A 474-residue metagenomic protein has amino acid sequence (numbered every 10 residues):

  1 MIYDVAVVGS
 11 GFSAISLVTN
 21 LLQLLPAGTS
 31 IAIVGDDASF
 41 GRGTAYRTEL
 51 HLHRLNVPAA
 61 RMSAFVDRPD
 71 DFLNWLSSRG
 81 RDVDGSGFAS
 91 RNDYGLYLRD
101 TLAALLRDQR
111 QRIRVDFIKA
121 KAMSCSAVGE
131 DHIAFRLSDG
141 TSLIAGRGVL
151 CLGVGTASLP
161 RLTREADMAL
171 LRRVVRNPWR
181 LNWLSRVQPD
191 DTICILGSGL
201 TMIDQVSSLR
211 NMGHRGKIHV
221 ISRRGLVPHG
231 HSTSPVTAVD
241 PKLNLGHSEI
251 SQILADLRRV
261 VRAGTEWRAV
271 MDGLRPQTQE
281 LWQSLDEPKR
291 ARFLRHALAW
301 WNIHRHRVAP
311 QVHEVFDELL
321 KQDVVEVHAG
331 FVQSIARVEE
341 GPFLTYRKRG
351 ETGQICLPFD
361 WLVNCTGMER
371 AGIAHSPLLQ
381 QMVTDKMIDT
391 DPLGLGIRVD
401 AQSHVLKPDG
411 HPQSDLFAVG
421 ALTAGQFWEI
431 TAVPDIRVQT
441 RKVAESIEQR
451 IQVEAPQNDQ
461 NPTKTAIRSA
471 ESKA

Functional and structural regions predicted by a protein language model:
M1-A38, T44, R81-H247, A255-V453 (+1 more regions): Flavin (primarily FAD) cofactor-binding/catalytic cores of flavoenzymes
R47-D71, V236-Q252, Q311-E314: N-terminal glycine-rich dinucleotide-binding loop that anchors FAD/FMN and/or NAD(P) in oxidoreductases
L50, L76, L98-T101: Generic alpha-helical secondary structure signal
F72-N74, R79-V83: Extracytosolic helix-loop segments that constitute the early lumenal/periplasmic catalytic or substrate-binding loops
